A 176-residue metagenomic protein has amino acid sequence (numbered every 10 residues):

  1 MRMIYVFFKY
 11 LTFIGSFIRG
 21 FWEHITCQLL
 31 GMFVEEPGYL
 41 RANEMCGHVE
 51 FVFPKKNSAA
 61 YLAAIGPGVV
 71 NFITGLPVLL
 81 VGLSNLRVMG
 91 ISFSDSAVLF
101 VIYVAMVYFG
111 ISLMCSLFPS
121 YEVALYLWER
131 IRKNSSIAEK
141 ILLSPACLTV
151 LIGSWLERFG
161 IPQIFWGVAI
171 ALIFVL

Functional and structural regions predicted by a protein language model:
M1-R2, W155: Polar low-complexity intrinsically disordered regions
R2-K56: Small-residue-rich helix-interface/hinge motifs
E36-G38, A42-A171: Metalloprotease/metallohydrolase-associated module, dominated by Zn2+-dependent proteases
